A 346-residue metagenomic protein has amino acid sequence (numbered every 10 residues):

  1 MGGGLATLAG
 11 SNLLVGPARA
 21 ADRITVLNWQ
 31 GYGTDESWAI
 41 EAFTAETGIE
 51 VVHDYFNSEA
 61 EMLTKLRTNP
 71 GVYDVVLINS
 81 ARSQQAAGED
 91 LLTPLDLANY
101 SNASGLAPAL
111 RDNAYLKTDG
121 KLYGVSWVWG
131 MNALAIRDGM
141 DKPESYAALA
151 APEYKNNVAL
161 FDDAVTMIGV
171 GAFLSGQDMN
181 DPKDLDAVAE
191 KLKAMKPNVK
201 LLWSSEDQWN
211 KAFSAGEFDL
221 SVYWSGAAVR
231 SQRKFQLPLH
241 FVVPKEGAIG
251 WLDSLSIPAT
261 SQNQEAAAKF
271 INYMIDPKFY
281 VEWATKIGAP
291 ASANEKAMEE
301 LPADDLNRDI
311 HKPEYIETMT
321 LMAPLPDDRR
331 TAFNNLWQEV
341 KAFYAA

Functional and structural regions predicted by a protein language model:
M1-R19: N-terminal export signals
A21-Q85: Early extracytoplasmic/lumenal segment of secretory-pathway proteins
T34, L77-K200, S204-S214: Extracytoplasmic ligand-binding site segments that recognize negatively charged/polar headgroups
R82-Q85, S214, L220-P238: A ligand-binding cleft/hinge motif common to bilobed small-molecule-binding domains
A133-M140, F173-L174, W251-N263, E282: A bilobed periplasmic-binding-protein/Venus flytrap-type ligand-binding module shared by bacterial periplasmic
A189-M195, F235-A259: Periplasmic-binding protein-like
P258-T318: Mature extracytoplasmic/periplasmic domains
E314-A346: Conserved C-terminal helix/tail region of periplasmic/extracytoplasmic solute-binding proteins
